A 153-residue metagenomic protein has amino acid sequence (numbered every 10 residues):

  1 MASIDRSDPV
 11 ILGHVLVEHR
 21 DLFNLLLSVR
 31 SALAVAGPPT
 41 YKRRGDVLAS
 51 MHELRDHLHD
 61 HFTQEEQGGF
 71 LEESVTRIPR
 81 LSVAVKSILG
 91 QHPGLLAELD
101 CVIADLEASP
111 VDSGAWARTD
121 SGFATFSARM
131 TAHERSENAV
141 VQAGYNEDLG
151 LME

Functional and structural regions predicted by a protein language model:
M1-E153: Small-residue-biased structural context
